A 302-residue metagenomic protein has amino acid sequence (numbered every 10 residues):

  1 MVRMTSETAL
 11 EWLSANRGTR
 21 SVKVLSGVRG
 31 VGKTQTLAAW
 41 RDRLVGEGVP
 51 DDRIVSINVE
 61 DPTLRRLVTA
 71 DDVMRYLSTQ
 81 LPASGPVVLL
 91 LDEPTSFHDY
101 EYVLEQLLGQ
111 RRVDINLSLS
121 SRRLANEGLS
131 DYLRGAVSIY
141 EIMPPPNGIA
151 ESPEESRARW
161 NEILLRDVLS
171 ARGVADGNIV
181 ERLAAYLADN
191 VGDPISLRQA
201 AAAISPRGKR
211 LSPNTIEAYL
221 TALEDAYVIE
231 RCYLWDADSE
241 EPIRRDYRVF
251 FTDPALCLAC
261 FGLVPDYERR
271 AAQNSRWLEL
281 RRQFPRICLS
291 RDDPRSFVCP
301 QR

Functional and structural regions predicted by a protein language model:
V2-G18: Pre-Walker A adenine-sensing motif
L25: Hydrophobic anchor at the beta1->P-loop junction of P-loop NTPases
T34: Walker A/P-loop
V55-S84: Short glycine-rich substrate-engagement loop in P-loop NTPases that contacts/grips substrate
P82-Y100: Conserved P-loop NTPase "ATPase switch" module shared by AAA+ and STAND
D114-S120: Structural recognition of the conserved hydrophobic beta-strand(s) that form the central parallel beta-sheet of P-loop
R123-S138: Short regulatory helix/loop adjacent to the ATP-binding pocket of P-loop NTPases
E155-Q301: Accessory nucleic acid-recognition modules appended to NTPase machines
